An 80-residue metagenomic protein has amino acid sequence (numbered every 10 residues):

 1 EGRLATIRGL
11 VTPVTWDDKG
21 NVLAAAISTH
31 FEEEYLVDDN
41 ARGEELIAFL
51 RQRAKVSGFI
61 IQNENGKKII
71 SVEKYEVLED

Functional and structural regions predicted by a protein language model:
E1-R3, W16, E34, Y75-D80: Low-complexity, Gly/Pro
G2-N21, R51, G58: Structural detector for short beta-strands of small beta-barrel domains
A5-I7, E33-L36, K68: Short beta-strand segments
T12-P13, D39-E44: A short, sequence-level motif marking secondary-structure junctions
N21-V37: OB-fold (S1/OB) nucleic-acid-binding surfaces
R42-S57: Short nucleic-acid-contacting surface segments enriched for D/E, G, S/T with interspersed K/R
Q62-D80: OB-fold/S1-family single-stranded nucleic acid-binding modules
